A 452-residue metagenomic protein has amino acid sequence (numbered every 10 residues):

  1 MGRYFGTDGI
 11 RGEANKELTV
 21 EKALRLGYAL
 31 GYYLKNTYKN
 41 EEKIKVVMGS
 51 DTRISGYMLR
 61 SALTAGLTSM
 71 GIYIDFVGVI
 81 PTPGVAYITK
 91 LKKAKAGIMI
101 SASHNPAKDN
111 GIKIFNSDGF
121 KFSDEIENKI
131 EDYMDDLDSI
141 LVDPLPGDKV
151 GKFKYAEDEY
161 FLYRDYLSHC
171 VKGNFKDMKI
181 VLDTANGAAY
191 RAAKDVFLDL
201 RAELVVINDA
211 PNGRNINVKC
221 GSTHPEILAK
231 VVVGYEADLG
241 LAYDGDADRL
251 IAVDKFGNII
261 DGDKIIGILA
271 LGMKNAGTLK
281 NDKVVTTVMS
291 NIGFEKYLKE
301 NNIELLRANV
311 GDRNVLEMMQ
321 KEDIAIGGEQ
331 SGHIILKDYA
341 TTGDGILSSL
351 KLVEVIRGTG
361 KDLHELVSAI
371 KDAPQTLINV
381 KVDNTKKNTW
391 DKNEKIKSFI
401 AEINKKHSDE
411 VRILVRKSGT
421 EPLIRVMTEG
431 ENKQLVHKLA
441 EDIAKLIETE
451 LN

Functional and structural regions predicted by a protein language model:
M1-A65, S69-M70, K95-A96, K152-K179 (+1 more regions): An N-terminal, well-structured beta->alpha segment
D8, M48, V85, I98 (+11 more regions): Buried hydrophobic positions in well-ordered alpha/beta secondary-structure cores of metabolic enzymes
E13, N110-V233: Gly/Ser/Thr-enriched, mixed-charge loops and adjacent short helices that form phosphate/oxyanion-binding elements
E41-D51, I180-V181, D282-V288, R425-M427: Short glycine-rich phosphate-binding loop at a beta-alpha junction
K45-N110, D195-V253: N-terminal small/polar loop signature for handling phosphorylated ligands or for N-terminal nucleophile
A107-N110, I114-S123, D132, N174-K176 (+2 more regions): Replace "Mg2+/Mn2+-dependent" with "divalent metal-dependent
N128-R164, H169, K255-G328, I334-I335: Proline/glycine-rich low-complexity loops and linkers
L239, A276-N452: Phosphate-binding and adjacent anionic-ligand microenvironments
